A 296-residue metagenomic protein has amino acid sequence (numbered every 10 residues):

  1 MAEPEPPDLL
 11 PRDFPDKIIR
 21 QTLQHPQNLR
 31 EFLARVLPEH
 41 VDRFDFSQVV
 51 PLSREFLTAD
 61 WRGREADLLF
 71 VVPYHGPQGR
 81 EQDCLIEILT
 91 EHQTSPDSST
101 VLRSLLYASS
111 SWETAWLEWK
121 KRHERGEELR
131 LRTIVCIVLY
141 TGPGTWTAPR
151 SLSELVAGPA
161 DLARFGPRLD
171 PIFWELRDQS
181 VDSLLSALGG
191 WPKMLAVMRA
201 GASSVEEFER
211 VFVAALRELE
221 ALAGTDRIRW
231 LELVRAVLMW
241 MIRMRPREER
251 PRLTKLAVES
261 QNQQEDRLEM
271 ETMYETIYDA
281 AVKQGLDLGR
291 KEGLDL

Functional and structural regions predicted by a protein language model:
M1-L296: Elongated, amphipathic alpha-helical interaction scaffolds
